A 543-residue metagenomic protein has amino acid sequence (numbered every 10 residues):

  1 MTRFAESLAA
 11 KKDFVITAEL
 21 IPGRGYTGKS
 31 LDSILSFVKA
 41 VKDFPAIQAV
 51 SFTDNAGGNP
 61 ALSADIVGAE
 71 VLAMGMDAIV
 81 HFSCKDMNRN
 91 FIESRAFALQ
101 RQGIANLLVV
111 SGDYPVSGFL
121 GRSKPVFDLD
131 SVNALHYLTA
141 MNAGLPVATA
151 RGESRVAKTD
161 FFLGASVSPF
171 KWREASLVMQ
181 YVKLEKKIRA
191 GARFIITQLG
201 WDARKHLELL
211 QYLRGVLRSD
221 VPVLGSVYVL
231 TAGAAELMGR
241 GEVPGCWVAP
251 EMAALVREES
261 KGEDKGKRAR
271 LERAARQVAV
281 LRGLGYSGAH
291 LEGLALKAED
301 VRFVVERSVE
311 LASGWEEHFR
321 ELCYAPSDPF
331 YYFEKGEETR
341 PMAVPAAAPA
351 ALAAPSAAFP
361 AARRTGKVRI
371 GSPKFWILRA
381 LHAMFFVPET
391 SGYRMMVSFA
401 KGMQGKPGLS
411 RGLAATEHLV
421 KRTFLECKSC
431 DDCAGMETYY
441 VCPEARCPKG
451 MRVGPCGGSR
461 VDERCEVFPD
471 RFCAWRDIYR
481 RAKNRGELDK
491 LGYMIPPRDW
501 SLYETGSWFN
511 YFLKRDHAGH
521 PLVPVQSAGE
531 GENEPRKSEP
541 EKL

Functional and structural regions predicted by a protein language model:
M1-Q48: Conserved N-terminal beta1-alpha1 strand-loop-helix module at the mouth
M1-S7, T27-G28, S33, G112 (+4 more regions): Active-site pocket-lining/capping segments in soluble small-molecule metabolic enzymes
I16-P22, Q48-F52, A78-F82, L107-V109 (+5 more regions): Hydrophobic faces of well-ordered beta-strands that scaffold small-molecule active sites in alpha/beta enzyme cores
P22-Y26, I47-D65, P115-P125, A192-L209 (+1 more regions): Glycine-rich, proline-tolerant flexible connector loops at the mouths of alpha/beta enzymes
G25, Q404-E534, E539, L543: Metallocofactor- and cofactor-centric catalytic cores in central/energy metabolism, strongly enriched
T27-V41, A64, N90-A96, A175-K186 (+1 more regions): Short, acidic/polar
R89-H136: Flexible, glycine-rich active-site loops centered on histidine and acidic residues that chelate a metal or position
R89-Q100, V178-K183, E208-Y212, A232-L237 (+3 more regions): Catalytic cores of alpha/beta
